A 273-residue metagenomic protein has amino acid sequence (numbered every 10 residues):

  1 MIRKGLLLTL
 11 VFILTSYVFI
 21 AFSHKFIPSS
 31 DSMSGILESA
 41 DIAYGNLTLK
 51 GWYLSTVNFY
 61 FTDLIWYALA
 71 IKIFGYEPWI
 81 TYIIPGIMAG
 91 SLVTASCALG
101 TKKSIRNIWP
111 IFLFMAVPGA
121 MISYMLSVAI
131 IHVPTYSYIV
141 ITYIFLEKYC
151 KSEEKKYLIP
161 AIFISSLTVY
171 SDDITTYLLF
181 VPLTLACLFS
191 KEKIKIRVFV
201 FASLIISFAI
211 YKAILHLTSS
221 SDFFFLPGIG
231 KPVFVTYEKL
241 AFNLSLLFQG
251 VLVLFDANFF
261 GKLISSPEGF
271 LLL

Functional and structural regions predicted by a protein language model:
R3-P28, S203-S219: Transmembrane signal-anchor helices characteristic of membrane glycosylation enzymes that use polyprenol
T9-I13, I83-N107, I141-I144: Transmembrane-helix motifs of polytopic, lipid-linked glycan transferases
F22-S30, A43-I65, P78-W79: Membrane-proximal lumenal/periplasmic loop motifs of glycosylation machinery
S34, A40, I131-K151, P160-A161 (+1 more regions): Specific aromatic-rich, kink-prone transmembrane helix
T56, Y60, K103-E147, S171: Membrane-interface micro-motifs in multi-pass membrane enzymes
I73-S91, S265-L272: Loop-to-helix entry region of an early transmembrane alpha helix in multi-pass inner-membrane enzymes
K148-S166, K195-F199: Short hydrophobic alpha-helices at membrane interfaces in multi-pass membrane enzymes
Y157-D173, L179-T184, I205-A209: Membrane-interface alpha helices of multi-pass inner-membrane proteins
